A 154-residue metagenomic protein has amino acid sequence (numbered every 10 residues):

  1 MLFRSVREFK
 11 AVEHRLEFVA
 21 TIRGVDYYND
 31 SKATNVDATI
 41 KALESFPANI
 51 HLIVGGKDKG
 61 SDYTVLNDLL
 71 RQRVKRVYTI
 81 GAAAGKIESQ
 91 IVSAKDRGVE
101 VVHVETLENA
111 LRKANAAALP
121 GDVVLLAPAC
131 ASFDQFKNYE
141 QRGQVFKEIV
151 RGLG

Functional and structural regions predicted by a protein language model:
M1, D134, K147-G154: Phosphate-binding loop of NTP-binding sites
M1-V74: Nucleotide phosphate-binding/pyrophosphate-handling subdomain across enzymes that bind or process nucleotide phosphates
V25-D26, S132-F136: A short acidic, helix-capping loop that chelates divalent metal ions and anchors anionic groups
K32, E100-H103, Q135: A structural signal for short, well-ordered beta-strand elements
A38, K86-S89, Q135: Phosphate- and divalent-cation-binding pockets in alpha/beta enzyme and binding domains that engage nucleotide-derived
T64-D122: C-terminal helical cap/extension that packs against the catalytic core of soluble nucleotide-cofactor enzymes
L125-A129: Short beta-strands and strand-loop turn motifs
